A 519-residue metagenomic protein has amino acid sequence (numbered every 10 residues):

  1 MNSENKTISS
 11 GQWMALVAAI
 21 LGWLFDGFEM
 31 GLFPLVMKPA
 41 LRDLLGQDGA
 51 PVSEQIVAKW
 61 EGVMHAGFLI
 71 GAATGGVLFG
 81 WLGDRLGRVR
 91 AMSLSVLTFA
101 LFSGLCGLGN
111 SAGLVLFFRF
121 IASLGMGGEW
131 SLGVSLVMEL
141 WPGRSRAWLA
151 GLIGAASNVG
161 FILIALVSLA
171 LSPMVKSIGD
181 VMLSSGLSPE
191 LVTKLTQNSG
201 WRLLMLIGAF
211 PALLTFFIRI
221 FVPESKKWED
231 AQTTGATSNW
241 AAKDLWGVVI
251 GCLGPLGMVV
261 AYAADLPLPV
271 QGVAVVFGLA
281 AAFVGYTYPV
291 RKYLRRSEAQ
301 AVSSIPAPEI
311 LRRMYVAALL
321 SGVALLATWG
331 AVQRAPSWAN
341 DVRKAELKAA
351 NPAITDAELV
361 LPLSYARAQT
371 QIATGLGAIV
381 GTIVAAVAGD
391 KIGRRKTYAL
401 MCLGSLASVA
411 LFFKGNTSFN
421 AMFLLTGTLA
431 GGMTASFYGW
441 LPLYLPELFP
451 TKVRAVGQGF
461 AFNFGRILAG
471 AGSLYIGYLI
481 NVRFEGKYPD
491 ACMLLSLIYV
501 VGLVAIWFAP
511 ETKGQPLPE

Functional and structural regions predicted by a protein language model:
M1-E519: Transmembrane-helix signature of 12-pass secondary carriers
